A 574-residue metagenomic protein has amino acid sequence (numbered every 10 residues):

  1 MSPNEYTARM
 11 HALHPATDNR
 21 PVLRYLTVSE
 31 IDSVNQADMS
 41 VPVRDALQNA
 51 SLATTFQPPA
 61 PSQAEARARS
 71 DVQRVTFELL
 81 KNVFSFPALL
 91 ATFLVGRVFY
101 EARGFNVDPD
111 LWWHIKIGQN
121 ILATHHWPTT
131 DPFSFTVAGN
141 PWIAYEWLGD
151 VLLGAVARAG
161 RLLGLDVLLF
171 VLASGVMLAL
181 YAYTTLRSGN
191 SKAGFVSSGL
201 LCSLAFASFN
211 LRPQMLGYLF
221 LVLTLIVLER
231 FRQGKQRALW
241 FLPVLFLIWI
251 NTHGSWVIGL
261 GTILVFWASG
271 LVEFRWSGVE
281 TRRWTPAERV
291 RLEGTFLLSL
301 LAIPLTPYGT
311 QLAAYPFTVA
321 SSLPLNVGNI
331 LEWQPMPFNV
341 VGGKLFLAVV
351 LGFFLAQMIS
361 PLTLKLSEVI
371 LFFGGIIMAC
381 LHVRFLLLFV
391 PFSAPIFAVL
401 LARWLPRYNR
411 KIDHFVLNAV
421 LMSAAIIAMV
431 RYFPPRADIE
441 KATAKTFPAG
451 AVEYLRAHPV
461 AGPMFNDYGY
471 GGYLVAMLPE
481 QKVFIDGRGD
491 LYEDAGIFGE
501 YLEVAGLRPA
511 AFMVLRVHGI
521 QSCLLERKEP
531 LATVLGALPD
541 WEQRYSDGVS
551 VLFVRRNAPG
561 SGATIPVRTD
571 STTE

Functional and structural regions predicted by a protein language model:
T92, L180-S203: Transmembrane-helix signature of polytopic, membrane-embedded enzymes that assemble or transfer cell-envelope glycans
A144-G154, A314-A348: Juxtamembrane membrane-water interface segments that cap and precede transmembrane helices
V167-R187: Transmembrane-helix motifs of polytopic, lipid-linked glycan transferases
L201-A205, I226-V227, L239-G254, L298-I303 (+1 more regions): Membrane-interface alpha helices of multi-pass inner-membrane proteins
V222-L239, F354-S360: Membrane-interface transmembrane helices that cradle and orient dolichyl/undecaprenyl
R230-L247, V290-G294, L366-F373: Short hydrophobic alpha-helices at membrane interfaces in multi-pass membrane enzymes
F296-L298, P395-Y432: Signature aromatic-anchored transmembrane alpha helix within multi-pass, membrane-resident enzymes that catalyze glycan
R456-A495, I520-E526, F553: Short periplasmic/luminal acceptor-recognition loop of GT-C membrane glycosyltransferases, typified by
